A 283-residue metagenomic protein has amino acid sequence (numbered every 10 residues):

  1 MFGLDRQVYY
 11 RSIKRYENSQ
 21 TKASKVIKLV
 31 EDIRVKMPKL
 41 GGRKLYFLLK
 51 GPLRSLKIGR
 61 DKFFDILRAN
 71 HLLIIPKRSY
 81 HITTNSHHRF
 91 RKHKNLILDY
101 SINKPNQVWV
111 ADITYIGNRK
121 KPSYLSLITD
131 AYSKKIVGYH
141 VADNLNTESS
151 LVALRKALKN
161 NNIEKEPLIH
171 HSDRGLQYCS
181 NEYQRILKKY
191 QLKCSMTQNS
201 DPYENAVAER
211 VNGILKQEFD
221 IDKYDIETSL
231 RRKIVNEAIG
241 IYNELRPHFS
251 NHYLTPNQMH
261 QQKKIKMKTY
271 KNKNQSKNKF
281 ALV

Functional and structural regions predicted by a protein language model:
M1-F2, Y9, V30, L45 (+14 more regions): Mobile genetic element proteins and their domesticated derivatives, centered on retroelements and DNA transposons
R6-K104, D201, T255-I265: Basic, flexible linker segments flanking DNA-binding modules in nucleic acid-interacting mobile-element proteins
K39, R54-S55, S101-I102, N118-R119 (+3 more regions): Conserved, non-catalytic sequence blocks in retroelement Pol enzymes and Pol-derived host proteins
P76-I82, H170-R174, Y190-V207, K223-T228: RNase H-like polynucleotidyl transferase catalytic core
I102-V137, D143-N144: An active-site-proximal beta-strand-loop segment
K121, H140-I163: Active-site beta-loop-alpha junctions of metal-dependent nucleic acid enzymes, especially the RNase H-like/DDE
E164-C179, N199, H252-P256: Acidic/histidine-rich, metal-coordinating catalytic segments
N181, K188-L192, I214-V283: C-terminal domain-tail junction helix/linker
